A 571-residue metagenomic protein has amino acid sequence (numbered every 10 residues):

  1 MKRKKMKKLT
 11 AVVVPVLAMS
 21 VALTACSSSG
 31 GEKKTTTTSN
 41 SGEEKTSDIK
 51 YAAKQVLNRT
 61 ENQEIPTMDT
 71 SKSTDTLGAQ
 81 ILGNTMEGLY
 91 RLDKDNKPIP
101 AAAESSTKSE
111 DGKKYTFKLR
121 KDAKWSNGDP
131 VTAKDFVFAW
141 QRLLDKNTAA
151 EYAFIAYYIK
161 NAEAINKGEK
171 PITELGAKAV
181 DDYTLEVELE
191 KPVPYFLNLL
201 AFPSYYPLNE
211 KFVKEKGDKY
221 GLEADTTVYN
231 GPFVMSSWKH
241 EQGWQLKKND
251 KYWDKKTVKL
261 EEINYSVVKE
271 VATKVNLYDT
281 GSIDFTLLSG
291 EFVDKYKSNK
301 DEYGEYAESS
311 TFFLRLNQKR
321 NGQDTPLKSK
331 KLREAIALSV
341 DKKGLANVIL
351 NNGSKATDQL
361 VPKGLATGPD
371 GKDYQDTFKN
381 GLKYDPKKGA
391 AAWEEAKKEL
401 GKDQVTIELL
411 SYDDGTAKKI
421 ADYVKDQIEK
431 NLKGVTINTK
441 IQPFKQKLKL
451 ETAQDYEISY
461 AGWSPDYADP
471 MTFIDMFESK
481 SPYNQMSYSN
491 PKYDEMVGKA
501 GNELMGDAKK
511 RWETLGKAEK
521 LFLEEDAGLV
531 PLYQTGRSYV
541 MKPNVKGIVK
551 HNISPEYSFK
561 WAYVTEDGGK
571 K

Functional and structural regions predicted by a protein language model:
T60-E110, V228: N-terminal lobe/hinge region of extracytoplasmic solute-binding protein
T132-A139, D182-E186, P232, L260-E262 (+3 more regions): Alpha-helical secondary-structure segments
E151-K211: Surface-exposed binding/hinge segments that line and control ligand-binding clefts or catalytic entry sites
L189-V258, E262: Gly/Pro-rich hinge or "lid" segments in bacterial periplasmic/extracellular proteins
H240, W393-P465, K480, Q534-R537: Ligand/substrate-recognition segments at binding pockets and active sites
K251-Y296: Ligand-site clamp/hinge motif
S339-P369, T416-K425, T452-K571: Detector for C-terminal structural segments
A356-E395, T416-K418: Structural transition elements
